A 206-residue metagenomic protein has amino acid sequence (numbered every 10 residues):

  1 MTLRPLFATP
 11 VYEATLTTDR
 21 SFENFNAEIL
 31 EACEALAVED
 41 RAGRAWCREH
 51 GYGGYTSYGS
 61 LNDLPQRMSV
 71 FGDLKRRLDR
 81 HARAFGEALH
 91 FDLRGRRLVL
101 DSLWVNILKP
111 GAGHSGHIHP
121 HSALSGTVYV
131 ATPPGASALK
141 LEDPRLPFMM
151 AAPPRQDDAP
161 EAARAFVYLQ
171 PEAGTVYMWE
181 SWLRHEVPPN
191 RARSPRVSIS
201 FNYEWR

Functional and structural regions predicted by a protein language model:
M1-D92: Non-heme Fe(II)/2-oxoglutarate
P5-A8, R97-V99, A173: A short, polar/charged loop/turn motif at coil->beta-strand junctions and beta-hairpin connectors
Y12, D101-L103, L124-G126, V197-F201: Hydrophobic residues positioned within well-ordered beta-strands of beta-sheet architectures
T17, L108, Y129-A131, N202-R206: Solvent-exposed residues in well-ordered beta-strands and their adjoining turns, especially edge/terminal strands
D63, S69-V99, K109-A123, V130-P134: Active-site region of the double-stranded beta-helix
V105-M178: Catalytic core of non-heme Fe(II) oxygenases with the double-stranded beta-helix
D158-R206: Catalytic core of Fe(II)/2-oxoglutarate
